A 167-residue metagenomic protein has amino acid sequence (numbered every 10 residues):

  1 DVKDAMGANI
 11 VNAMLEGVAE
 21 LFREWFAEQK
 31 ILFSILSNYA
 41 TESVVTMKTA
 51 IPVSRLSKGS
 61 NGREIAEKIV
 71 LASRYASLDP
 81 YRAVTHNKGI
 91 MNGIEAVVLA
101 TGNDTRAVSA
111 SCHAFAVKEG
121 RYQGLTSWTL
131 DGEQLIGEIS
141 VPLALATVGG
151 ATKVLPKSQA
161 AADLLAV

Functional and structural regions predicted by a protein language model:
D1-M14: Internal, well-ordered domain-core segments that constitute the primary functional module of diverse proteins
V11-V154: Glycine-rich anion/phosphate-binding loop at the beta-strand->alpha-helix junction
T152-V167: C-terminal hydrophobic structural anchor segments that stabilize assembly/packing rather than catalytic chemistry
